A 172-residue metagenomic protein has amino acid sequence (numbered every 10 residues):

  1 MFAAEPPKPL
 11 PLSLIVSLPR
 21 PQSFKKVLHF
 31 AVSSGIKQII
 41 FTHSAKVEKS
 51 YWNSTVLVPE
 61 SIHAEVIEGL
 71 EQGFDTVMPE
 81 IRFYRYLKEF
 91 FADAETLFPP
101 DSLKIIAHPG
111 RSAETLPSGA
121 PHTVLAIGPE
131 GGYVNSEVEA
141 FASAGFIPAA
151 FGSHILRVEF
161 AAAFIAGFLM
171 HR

Functional and structural regions predicted by a protein language model:
A4-L103: RNA substrate-binding interface of SAM-dependent RNA methyltransferases
V16-S17, E130, H154, V158: Glycine- and other small-residue-rich loops at beta-strand/loop junctions that grip anionic moieties
S23, Y86, G132, F160-A161: Residue-level recognition of oxygen-bearing side chains
F30-S34, A120-P121, A140-S143, I165: Short, solvent-exposed amphipathic alpha-helical segments in soluble enzyme and RNA/protein-processing domains
R85-A92, S112-E114, I155-L156: A short acidic, often aromatic-flanked loop/helix-cap motif at beta-alpha or helix-coil junctions that lines enzyme
T96-V138, F146-A149: Active-site/ligand-binding-proximal alpha/beta "capping" segment
N135-R172: Structured adenosyl-cofactor binding patch, chiefly the S-adenosyl-L-methionine
